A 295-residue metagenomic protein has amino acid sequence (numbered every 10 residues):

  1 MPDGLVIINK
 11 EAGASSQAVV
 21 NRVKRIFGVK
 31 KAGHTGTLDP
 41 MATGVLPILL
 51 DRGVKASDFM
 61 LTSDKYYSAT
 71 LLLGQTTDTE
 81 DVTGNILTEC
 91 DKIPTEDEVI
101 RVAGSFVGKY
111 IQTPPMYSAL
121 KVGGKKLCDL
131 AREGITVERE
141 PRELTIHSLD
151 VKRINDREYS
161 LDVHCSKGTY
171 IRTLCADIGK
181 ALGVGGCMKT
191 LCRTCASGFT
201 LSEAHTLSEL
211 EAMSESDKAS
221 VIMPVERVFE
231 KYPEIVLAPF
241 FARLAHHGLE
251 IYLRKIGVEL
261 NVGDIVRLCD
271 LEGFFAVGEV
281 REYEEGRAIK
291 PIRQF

Functional and structural regions predicted by a protein language model:
M1-E11, Q17-H34, L38, A42 (+2 more regions): Accessory RNA 3′-end/elbow-binding domains used by RNA modification enzymes
M1-E203, V277-G278: RNA pseudouridine synthases
